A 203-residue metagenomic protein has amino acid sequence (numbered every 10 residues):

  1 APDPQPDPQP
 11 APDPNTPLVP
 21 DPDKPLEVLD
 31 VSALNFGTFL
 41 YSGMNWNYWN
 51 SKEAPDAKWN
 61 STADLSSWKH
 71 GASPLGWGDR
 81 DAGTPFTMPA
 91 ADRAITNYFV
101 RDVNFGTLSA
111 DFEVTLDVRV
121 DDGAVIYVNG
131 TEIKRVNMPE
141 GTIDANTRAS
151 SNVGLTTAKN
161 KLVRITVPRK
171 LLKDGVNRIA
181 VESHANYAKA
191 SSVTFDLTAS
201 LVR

Functional and structural regions predicted by a protein language model:
A1-L29: Ser/Thr/Gly/Pro-rich low-complexity, disordered linker/stalk segments of secreted and cell-surface proteins
V19-P20, P25-K52: Boundary/junction segments of secreted and surface-exposed precursor proteins
W46, W68, I95, V103 (+2 more regions): Aromatic-lined ligand-binding clefts that engage carbohydrates, nucleic acids, or primary amines
Y48-D64: Short, tryptophan-glycine- and acidic/Ser/Thr-enriched carbohydrate-recognition patches
D64-V100: Surface-exposed, low-complexity/disordered Ser/Thr/Gly/Pro/Asn-rich loops and linkers
V128-G130, A199: Conserved aromatic beta-strand anchor motif in extracellular beta-sandwich/beta-rich domains
I133-K134: Short hydrophobic beta-strand segments in globular cytosolic domains
P139, R148-R203: An acidic-aromatic loop/edge-strand motif
